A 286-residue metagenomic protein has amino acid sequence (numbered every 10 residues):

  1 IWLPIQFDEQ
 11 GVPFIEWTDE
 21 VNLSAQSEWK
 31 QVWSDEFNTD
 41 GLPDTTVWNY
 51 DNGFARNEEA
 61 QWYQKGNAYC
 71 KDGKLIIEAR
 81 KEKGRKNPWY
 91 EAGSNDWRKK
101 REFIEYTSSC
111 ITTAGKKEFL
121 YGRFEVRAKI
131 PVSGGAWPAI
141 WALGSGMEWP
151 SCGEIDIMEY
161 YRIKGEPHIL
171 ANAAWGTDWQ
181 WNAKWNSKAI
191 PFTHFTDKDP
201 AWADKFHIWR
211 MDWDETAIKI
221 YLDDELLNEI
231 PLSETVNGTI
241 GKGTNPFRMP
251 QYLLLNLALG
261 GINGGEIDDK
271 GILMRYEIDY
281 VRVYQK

Functional and structural regions predicted by a protein language model:
I1-E28: Beta-propeller fold recognition
V21-K286: GH16 jelly-roll
